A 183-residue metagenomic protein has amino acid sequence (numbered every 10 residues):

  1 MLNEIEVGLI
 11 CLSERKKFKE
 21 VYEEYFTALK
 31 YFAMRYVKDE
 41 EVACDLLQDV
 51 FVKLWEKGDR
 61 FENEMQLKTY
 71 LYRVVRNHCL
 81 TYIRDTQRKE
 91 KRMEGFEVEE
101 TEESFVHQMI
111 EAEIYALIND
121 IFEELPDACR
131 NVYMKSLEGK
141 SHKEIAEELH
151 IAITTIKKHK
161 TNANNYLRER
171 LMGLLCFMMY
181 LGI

Functional and structural regions predicted by a protein language model:
M1-A28, R35, I183: N-terminal module of bacterial RNA polymerase sigma factors
I5-L9, N164-I183: C-terminal edge and immediately downstream basic/flexible tail or linker adjoining helix-turn-helix-like DNA-binding
L12, F51-Q66, T86: Sigma70-family region 2
V21-Y22, K30, E40-E56: Conserved RNAP core-binding helix
L29, A33, G58, L71 (+1 more regions): Hydrophobic-face residues of short alpha-helical interaction/recognition segments
T81, K89-E111: Internal acidic/polar
E123, D127, E138-T155: Helix-turn-helix DNA-binding module
E148-G173: DNA-recognition helix of helix-turn-helix
